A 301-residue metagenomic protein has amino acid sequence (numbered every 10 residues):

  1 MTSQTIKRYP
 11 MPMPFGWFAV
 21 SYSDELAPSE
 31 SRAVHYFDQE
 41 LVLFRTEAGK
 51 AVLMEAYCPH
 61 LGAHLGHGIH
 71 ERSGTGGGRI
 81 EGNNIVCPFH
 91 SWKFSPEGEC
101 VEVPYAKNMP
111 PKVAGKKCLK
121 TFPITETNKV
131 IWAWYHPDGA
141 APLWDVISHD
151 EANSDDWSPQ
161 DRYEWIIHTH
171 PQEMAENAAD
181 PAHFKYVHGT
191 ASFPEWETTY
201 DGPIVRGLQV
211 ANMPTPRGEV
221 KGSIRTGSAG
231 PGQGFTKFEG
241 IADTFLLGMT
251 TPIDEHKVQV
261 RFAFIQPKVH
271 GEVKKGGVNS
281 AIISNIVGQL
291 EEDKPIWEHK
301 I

Functional and structural regions predicted by a protein language model:
M1-G16: Hydrophobic, proline/glycine-rich low-complexity stretches
Y9-P10, A33, P123-T125, T250-P252 (+1 more regions): A general structural signal for short secondary-structure junctions and capping/turn motifs
P14, C118, T125-T127, T244 (+1 more regions): A short, structural micro-pattern
P14-A19, S23-A27, E102-N108, A178-P181 (+1 more regions): Short Pro/Gly-enriched beta-strand edge/turn motifs at strand-loop
W17, S29-A33, E40-L41, T121 (+3 more regions): Short, acidic/polar N-cap/turn motifs at the starts of alpha helices
Y22-E151: Rieske [2Fe-2S] iron-sulfur-binding domain
K50, G139-I301: C-terminal catalytic domain of Rieske-type non-heme iron oxygenases
